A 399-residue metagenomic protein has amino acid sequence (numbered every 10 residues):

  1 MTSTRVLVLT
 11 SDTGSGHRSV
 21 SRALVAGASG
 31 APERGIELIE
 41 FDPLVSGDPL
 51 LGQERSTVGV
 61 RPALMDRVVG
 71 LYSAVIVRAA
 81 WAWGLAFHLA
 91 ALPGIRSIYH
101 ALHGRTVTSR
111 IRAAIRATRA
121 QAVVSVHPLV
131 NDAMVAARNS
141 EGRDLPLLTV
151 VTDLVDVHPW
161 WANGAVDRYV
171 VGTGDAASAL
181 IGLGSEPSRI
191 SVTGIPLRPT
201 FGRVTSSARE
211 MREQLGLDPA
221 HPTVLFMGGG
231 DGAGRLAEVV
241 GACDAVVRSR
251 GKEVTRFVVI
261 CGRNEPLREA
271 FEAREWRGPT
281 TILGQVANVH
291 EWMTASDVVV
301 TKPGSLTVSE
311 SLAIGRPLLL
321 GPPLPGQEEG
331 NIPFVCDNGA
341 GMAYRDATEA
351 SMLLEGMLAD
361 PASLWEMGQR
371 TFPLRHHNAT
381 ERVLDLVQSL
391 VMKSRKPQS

Functional and structural regions predicted by a protein language model:
V20, L89-G184, R189-V192: Active-site and donor-binding regions of nucleotide-sugar-utilizing enzymes
A23-T118: Conserved N-terminal ligand/cofactor-binding loop architecture of enzyme catalytic domains
D167-G230, G262-E265: A nucleotide-sugar donor-handling region in carbohydrate enzymes
S207-E213, L217-A295: Donor-nucleotide binding loops and adjacent catalytic segments primarily of GT-B fold Leloir glycosyltransferases
T294-G304: Acidic donor-binding loop of glycosyltransferase active sites
N338, D346-A362: C-terminal "capping" alpha-helix adjacent to the active site of nucleotide-linked donor transferases in cell-envelope
S363-H377: A short, well-ordered alpha-helix in the C-terminal region of glycosyltransferases
H376-S399: C-terminal alpha-helical cap of glycosyltransferases
